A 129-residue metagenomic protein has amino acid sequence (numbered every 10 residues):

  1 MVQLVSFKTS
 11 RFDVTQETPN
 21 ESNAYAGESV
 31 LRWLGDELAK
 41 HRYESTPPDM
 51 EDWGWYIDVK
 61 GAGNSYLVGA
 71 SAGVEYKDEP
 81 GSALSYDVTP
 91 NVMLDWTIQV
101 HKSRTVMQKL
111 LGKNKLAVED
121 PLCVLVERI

Functional and structural regions predicted by a protein language model:
M1-P48: N-terminal low-complexity, intrinsically disordered segments
V2-E21, D58-I129: Long protein-protein interaction modules used by eukaryotic assembly/scaffold proteins
L31, E51-W53, L94: Short, low-complexity intrinsically disordered segments
G35-V68: Short, intrinsically disordered low-complexity segments
